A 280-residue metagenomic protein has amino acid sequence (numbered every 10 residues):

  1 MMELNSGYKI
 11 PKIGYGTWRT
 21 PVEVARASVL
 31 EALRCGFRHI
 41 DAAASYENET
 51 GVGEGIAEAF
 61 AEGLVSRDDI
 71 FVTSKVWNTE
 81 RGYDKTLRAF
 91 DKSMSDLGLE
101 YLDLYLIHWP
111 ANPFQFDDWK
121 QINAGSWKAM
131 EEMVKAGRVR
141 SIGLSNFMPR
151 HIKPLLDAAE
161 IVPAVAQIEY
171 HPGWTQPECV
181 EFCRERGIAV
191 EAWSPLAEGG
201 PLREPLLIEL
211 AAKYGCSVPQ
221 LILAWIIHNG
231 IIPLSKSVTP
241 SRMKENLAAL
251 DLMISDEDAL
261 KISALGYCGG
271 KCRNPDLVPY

Functional and structural regions predicted by a protein language model:
M1-I70, A197: N-terminal binding-site loop/beta-alpha segment at the start of enzyme catalytic domains that lines or forms
N5, G53-R67, M94-L99, L156-A159 (+1 more regions): Acidic (Asp/Glu)-rich catalytic clusters
P11-E23, K75-Y83, F114-W119: Active-site mouth loops of central-metabolism enzymes
P21-L33, G82-D96, R150-I152, W174-T175: Short, acidic/polar
F37, L99-L102, V139, P163: A structural motif
S66-E80, L104-H108, Y170: A short, structured active-site edge motif that brings together acidic residues
T86-I107, E132-A136: CE4/NodB-like, metal-dependent polysaccharide N-deacetylase domain that modifies extracellular/periplasmic N-acetylated
P110-Y280: Beta/alpha (TIM)-barrel catalytic core signal, keyed to glycine-rich beta->alpha loops juxtaposed to Asp/Glu that bind
